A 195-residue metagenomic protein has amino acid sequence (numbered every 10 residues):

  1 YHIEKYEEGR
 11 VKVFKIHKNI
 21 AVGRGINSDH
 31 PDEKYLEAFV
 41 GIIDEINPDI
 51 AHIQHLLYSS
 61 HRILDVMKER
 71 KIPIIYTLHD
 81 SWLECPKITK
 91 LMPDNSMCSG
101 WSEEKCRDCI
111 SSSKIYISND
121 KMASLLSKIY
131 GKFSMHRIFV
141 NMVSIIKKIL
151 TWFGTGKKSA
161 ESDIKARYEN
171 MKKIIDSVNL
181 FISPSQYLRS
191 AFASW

Functional and structural regions predicted by a protein language model:
Y1-H2, P86-L91, S96-M97, W195: Short aromatic-enriched loop/helix-cap "lid" or pocket-rim segments at secondary-structure transitions that line
Y1-N47, I110-S144: A conserved catalytic-core segment of Leloir-type glycosyltransferases
I26-P31, A51-I53, K157-S162: Short, flexible loop segments at the rims of nucleotide/cofactor-binding pockets, characterized by
G41-S59, P73-Y76: Short N-terminal targeting/anchoring amphipathic segment
Q54, L78, R167, F181-S185: Replace "coordinates the UDP/GDP/TDP-sugar" with "coordinates nucleotide-activated sugar donors
S59-R62, R189: Short, well-ordered alpha-helical microsegments
E69, S96-L180: Membrane-proximal helix-turn-helix segments that form the acceptor-binding/catalytic region of lipid-linked
W82, Y187-R189: Alpha-helix capping/helix-boundary segments
